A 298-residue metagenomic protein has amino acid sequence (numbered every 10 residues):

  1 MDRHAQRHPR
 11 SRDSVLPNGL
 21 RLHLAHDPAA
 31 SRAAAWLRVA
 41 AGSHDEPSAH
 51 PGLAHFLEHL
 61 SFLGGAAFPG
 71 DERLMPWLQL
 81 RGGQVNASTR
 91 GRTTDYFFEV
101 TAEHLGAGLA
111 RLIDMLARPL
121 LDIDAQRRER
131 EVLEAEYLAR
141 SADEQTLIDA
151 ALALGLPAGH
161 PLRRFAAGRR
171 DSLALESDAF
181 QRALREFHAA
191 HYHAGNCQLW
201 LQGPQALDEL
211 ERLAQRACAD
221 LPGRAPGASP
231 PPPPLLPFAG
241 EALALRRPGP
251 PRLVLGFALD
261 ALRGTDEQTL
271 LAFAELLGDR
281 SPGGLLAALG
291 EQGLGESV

Functional and structural regions predicted by a protein language model:
M1-R32: N- or domain-start disorder-to-order transition segments that initiate the globular core
N18-L20, S31-A33, R92-T94, G195-C197 (+1 more regions): Envelope-exposed proteins and targeting segments
H26-L78, T265-G278: Active/ligand-binding-proximal structured segments within catalytic/core domains that scaffold catalytic residues
A29, A87-G91, E186-G195, R246-G249: Short, flexible turn/loop "capping" segments at secondary-structure junctions
V39, A66, D71-F187, P233 (+6 more regions): Acidic/histidine-enriched segments that form metal/cofactor-coordinating and catalytic pocket/exosite environments
E58, Y192-Q198, L270: Short, surface-exposed connector motifs at secondary-structure boundaries
A158, L162-A166, H193-A194, Q198-R263: An aromatic/glycine/proline-enriched structural segment found at the starts of mature extracellular/organellar domains
